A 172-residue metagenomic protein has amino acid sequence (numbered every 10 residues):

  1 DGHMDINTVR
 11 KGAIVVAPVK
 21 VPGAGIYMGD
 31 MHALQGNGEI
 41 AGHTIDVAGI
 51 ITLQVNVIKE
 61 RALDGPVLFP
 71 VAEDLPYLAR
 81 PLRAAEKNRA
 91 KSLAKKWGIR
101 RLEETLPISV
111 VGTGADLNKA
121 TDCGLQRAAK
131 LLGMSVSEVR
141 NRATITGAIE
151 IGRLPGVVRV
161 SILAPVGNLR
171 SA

Functional and structural regions predicted by a protein language model:
D1-L117, D122-Q126: Conserved mixed alpha/beta catalytic, RNA-binding, or beta-rich assembly cores of soluble enzyme, regulatory
G2, T8-R10, I14-A17, L106-R153 (+1 more regions): Alpha/propeptide regions of enzymes that mature by internal proteolysis
